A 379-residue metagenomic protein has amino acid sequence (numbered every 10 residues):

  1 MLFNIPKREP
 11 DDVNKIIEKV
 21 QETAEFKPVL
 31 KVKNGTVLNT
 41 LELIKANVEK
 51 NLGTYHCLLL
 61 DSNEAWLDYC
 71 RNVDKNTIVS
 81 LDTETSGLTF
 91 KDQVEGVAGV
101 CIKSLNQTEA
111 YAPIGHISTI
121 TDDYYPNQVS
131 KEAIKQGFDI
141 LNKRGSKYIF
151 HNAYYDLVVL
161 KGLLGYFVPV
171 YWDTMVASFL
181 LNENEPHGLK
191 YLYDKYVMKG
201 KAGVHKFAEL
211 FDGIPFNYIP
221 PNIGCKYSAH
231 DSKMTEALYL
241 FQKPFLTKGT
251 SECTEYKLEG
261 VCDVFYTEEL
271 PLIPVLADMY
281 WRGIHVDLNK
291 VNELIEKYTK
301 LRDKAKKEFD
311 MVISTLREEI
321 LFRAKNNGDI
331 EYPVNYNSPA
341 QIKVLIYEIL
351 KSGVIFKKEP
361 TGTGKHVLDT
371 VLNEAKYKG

Functional and structural regions predicted by a protein language model:
M1-S118, N184, Y196-V197, G203 (+1 more regions): Conserved "right-hand" nucleotidyltransferase catalytic core of DNA-directed polymerases
S80, G145-A153: Acidic beta-strand-to-loop metal/phosphate-binding motif
T85-G87, Y154-Y155, V176: Short, glycine/acidic-enriched loop or turn micro-motifs at the edges of active sites
T89, L160-V170: Substrate-recognition/cap helix-loop segment adjacent to the acidic, metal-dependent catalytic center of Asp-based
L105-Y148, I284: Nucleic-acid-processing active sites and adjacent nucleic-acid-binding tracks, predominantly divalent metal-dependent
T121, D156-L160, H187-L189, V204: Switch/connector loops and helix/strand junctions flanking conserved nucleotide-binding motifs in nucleotide-processing
Y155-G162, F245, L345: Phosphate- and divalent-cation-binding pockets in alpha/beta enzyme and binding domains that engage nucleotide-derived
Y166-N184, L189-K190, D194: Conserved beta-strand -> loop -> alpha-helix junction used to position metal-binding or nucleic-acid-contacting
